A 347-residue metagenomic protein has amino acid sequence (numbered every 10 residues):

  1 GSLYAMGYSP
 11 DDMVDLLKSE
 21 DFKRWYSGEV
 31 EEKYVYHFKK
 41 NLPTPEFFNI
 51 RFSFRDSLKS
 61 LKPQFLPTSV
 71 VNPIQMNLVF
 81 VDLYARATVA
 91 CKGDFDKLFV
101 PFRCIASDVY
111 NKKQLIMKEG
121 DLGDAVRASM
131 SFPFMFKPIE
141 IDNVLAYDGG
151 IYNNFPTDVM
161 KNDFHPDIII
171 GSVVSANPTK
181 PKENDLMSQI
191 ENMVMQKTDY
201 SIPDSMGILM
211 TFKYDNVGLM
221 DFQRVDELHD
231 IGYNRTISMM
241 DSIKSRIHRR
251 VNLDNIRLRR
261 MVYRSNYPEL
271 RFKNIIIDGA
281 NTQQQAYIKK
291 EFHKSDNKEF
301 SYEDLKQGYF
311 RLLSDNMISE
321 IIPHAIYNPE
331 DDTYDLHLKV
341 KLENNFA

Functional and structural regions predicted by a protein language model:
S2-I321, A325-Y327, D332, V340-F346: Patatin-like phospholipase
